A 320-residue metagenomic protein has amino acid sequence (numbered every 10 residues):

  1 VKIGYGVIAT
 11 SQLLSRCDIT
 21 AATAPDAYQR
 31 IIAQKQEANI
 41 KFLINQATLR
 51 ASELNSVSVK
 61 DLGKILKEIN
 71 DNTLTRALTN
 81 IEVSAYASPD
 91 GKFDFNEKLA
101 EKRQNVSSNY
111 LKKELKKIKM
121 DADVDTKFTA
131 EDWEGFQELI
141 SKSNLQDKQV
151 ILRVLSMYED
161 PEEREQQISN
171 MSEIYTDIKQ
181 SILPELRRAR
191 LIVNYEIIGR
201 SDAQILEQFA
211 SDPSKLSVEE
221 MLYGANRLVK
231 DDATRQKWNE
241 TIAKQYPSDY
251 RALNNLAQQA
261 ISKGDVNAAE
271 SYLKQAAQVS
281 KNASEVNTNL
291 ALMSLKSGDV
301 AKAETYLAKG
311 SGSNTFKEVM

Functional and structural regions predicted by a protein language model:
V1-M320: N-terminal targeting segments with Sec-dependent signals, encompassing both cleavable signal peptides and non-cleavable
